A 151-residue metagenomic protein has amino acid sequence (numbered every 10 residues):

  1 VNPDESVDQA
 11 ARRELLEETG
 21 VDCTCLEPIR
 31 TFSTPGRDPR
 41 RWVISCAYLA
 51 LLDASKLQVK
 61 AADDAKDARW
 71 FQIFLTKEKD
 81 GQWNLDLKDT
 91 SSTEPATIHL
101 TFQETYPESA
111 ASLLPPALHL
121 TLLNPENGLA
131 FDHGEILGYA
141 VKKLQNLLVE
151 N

Functional and structural regions predicted by a protein language model:
V1-E150: Unchanged
